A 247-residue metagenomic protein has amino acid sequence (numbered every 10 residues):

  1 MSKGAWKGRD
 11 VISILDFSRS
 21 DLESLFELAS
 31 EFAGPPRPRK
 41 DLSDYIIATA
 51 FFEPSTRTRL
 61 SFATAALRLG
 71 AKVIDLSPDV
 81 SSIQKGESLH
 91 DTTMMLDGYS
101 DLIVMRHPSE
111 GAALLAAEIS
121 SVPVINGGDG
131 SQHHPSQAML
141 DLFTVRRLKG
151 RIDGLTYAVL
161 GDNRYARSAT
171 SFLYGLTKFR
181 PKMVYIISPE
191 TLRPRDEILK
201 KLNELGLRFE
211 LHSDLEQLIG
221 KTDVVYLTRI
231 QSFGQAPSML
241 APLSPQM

Functional and structural regions predicted by a protein language model:
M1-T64: Positively charged, low-complexity intrinsically disordered leader regions
S13, T49, D75, V124-N126 (+3 more regions): Structural signal for conserved beta-strand scaffold positions within catalytic alpha/beta enzyme cores
R19, S131-H134, E216-G220: A short acidic, often aromatic-flanked loop/helix-cap motif at beta-alpha or helix-coil junctions that lines enzyme
L28-G34, G86, E204-H212, P245-M247: Short gly/ser/thr-rich secondary-structure transition/capping motifs
A29, S100, S120, K221-T222: Short, well-ordered alpha-helix to beta-strand connector turns
P36, K40-R146: Phosphate/diphosphate ligand-binding glycine-rich loop within oxidoreductases
F52-T64, R147-T228: Glycine-rich phosphate/diphosphate-binding loop of Rossmann-like nucleotide-binding domains
R229-M247: Glycine/threonine-rich flexible loop motifs
